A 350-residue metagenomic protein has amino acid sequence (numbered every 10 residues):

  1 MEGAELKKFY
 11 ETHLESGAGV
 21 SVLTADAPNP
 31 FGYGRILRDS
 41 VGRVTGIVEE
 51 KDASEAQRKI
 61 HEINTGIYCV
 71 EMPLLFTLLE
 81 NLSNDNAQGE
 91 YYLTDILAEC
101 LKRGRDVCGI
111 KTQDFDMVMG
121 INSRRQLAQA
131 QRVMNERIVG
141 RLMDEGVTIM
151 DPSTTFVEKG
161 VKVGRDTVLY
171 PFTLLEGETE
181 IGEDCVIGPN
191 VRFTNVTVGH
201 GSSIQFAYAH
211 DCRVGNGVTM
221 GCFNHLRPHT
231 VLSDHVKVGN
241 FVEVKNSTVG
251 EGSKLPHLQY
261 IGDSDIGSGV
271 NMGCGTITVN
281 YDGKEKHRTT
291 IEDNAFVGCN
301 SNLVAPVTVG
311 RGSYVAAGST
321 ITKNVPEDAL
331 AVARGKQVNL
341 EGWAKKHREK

Functional and structural regions predicted by a protein language model:
M1, K7, E11, L78-L79 (+5 more regions): Catalytic cores of nucleotide-enabled group-transfer and carboxylate-activating enzymes in metabolic and assembly-line
M1-V41, T65, C69, T77-L82: Conserved beta-loop-beta/alpha segment of the NTase-like Rossmann-fold superfamily that binds/positions NTPs
E15-V20, F31-Y33, V41-V44, N64 (+4 more regions): Short coil/turn connectors at secondary-structure junctions
L23-T24, I47, I110, N324: Generic beta-sheet signal
I36-D39, C69-V70, I121-N122, E158 (+2 more regions): Short beta-strand-to-turn element immediately C-terminal to the catalytic PLP-Schiff-base lysine in fold type I
T45-N135, G140: Catalytic-core segments of class I nucleotidyltransferases/pyrophosphorylases that form NMP-activated intermediates
T148-V332, Q337-V338: Structural signal for interior beta-strand "rungs" in well-ordered beta-sheet cores of soluble enzyme domains
L340-K350: Short, charged, intrinsically disordered terminal tails
